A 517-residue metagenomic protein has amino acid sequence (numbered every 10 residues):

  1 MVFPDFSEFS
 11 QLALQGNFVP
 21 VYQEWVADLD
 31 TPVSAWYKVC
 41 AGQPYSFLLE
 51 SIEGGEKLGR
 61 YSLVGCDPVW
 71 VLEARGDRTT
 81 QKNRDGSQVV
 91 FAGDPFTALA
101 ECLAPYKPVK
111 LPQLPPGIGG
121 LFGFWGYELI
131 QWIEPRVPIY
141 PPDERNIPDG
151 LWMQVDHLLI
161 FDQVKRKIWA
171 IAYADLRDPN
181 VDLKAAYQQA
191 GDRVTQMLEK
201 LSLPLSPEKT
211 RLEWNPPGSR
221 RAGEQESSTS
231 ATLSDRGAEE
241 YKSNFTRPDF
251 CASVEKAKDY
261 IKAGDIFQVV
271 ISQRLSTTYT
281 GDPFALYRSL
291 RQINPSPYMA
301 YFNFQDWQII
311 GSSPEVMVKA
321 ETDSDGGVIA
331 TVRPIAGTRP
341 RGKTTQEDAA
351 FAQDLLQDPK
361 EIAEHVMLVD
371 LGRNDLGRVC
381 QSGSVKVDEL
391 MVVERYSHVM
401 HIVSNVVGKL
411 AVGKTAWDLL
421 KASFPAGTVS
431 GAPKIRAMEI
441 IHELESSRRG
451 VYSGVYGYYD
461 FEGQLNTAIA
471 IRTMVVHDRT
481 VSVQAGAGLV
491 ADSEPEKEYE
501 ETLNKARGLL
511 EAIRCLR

Functional and structural regions predicted by a protein language model:
M1-R517: Extended alpha-helical targeting/anchoring segments, especially N-terminal organellar/secretory targeting helices
